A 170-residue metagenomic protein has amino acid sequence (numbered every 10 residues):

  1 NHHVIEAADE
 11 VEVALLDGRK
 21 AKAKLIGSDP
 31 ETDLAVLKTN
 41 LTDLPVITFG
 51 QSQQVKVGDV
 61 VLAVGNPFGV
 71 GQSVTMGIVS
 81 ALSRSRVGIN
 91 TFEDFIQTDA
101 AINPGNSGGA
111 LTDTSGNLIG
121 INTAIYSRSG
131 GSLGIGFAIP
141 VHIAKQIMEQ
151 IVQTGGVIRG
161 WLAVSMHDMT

Functional and structural regions predicted by a protein language model:
N1-T170: Serine-dependent protease modules
